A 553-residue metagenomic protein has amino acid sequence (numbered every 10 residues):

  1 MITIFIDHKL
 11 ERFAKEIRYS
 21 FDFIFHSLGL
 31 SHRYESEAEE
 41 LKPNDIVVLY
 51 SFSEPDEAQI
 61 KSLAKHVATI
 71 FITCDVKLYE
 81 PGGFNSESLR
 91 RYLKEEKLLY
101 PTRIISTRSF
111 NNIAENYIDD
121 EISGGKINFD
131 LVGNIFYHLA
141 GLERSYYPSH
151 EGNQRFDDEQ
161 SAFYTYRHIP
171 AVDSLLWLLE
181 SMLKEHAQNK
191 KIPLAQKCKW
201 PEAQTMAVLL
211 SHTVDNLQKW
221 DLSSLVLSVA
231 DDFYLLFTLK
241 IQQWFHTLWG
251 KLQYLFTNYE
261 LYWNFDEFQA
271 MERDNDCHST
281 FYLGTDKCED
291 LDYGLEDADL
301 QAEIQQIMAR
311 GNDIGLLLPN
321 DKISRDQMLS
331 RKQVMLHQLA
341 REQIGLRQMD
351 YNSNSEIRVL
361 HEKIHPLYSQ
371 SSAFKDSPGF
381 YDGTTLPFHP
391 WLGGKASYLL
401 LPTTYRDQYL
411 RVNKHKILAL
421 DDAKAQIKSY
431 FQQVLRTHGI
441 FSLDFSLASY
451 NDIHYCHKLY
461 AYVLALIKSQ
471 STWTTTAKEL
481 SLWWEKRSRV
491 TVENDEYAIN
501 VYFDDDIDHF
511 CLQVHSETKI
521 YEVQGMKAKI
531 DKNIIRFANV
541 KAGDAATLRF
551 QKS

Functional and structural regions predicted by a protein language model:
M1-G294, K395-S553: Terminal accessory/targeting
F25, L291, N320-L401, K424 (+2 more regions): Catalytic domains of cell-wall/extracellular-matrix polysaccharide-remodeling enzymes, centered on de-N-acetylation
E35, Y282, L317, L346 (+2 more regions): Residue-level detector of family-conserved "landmark" positions at structurally sensitive sites
V214, L222, S228, F233 (+3 more regions): Catalytic cores of extracellular degradative/oxidative enzymes
N312-G315, G345, S377-Y381, H438-G439 (+1 more regions): Glycine-centered flexibility motif
